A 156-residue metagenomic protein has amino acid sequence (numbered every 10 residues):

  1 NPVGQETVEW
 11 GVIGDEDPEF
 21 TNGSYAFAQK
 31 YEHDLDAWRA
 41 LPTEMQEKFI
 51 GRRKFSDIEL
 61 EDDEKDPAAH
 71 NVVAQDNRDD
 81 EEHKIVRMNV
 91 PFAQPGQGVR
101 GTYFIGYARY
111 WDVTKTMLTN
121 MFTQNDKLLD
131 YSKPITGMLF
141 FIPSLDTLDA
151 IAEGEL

Functional and structural regions predicted by a protein language model:
N1-L156: Long, histidine/aromatic-enriched segments associated with O2/redox biology
